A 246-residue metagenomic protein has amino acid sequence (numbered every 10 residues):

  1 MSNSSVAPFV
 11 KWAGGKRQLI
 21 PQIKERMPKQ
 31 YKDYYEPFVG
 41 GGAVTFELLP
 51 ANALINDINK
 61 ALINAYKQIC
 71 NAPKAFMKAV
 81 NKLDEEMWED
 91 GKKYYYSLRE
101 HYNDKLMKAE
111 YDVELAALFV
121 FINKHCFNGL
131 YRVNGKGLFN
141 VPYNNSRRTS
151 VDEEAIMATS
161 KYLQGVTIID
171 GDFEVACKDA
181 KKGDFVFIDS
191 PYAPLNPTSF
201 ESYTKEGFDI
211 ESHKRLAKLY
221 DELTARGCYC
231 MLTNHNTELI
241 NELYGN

Functional and structural regions predicted by a protein language model:
S2-Q18, E25-R26, C70-F187, P191-E201 (+3 more regions): SAM-dependent nucleic-acid methyltransferase catalytic core
K29-M87: Conserved S-adenosyl-L-methionine
P37-F38, N56-D57, I169-G171, I188 (+1 more regions): Short His-Asn-centered micro-motif
F38-A43, A155, N234-E238: Short, polar loop motifs at secondary-structure junctions
T45-P50, K178-A180, I240-G245: Short loop/helix-cap segments at secondary-structure boundaries that form the rim of catalytic
A53, D184, C230: Hydrophobic anchor at the start of a short beta-strand that flanks the dinucleotide cofactor-binding loop
G207-I210: Conserved nucleotide-cofactor-binding alpha/beta core module
H213-N246: Conserved Class I SAM-dependent methyltransferase catalytic core
